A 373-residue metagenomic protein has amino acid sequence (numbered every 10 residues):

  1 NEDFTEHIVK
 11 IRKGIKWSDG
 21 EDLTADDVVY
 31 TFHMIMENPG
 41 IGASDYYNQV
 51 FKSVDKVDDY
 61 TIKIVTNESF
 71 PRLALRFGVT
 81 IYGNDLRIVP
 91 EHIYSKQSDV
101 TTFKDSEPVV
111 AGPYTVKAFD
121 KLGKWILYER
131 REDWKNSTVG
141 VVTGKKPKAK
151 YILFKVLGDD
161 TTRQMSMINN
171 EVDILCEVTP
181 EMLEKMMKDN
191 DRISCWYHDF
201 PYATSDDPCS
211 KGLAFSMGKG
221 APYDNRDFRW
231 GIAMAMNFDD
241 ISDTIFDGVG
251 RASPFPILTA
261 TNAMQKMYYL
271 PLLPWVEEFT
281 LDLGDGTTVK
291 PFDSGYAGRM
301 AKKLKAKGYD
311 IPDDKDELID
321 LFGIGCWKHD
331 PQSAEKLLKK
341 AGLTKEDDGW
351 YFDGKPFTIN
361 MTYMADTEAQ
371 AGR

Functional and structural regions predicted by a protein language model:
N1-I41, V57, K63, R163-S166 (+1 more regions): Aromatic- and charge-enriched surface segment that lines or borders ligand/interaction sites
E6-K10, V28-F32, I62-I64, G112-T115 (+4 more regions): Short, well-ordered beta-strand elements
K10, S44-S95, P113-T115, D120 (+1 more regions): Surface-exposed binding/hinge segments that line and control ligand-binding clefts or catalytic entry sites
R12, T102, W134-D189, K219 (+2 more regions): Ligand-site clamp/hinge motif
R12-K13, E68, E129-K135, G158 (+3 more regions): A bilobed periplasmic-binding-protein/Venus flytrap-type ligand-binding module shared by bacterial periplasmic
T80-L153, T161-T162, N169, D316-K340: Gly/Pro-rich hinge or "lid" segments in bacterial periplasmic/extracellular proteins
E129, N225-R373: Append "and occasionally in soluble cytosolic enzymes with long acidic Gly/Pro-rich linkers
E184-A203: Ligand-binding "clamshell"
